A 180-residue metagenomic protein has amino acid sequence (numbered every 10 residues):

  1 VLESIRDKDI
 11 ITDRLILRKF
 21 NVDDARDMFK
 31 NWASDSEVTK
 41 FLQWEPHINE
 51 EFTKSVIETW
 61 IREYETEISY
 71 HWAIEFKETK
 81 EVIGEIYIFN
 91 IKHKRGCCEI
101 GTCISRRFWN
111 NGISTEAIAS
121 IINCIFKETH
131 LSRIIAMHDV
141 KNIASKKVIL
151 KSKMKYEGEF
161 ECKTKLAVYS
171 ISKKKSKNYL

Functional and structural regions predicted by a protein language model:
V1-D27, N31-T39, H71-L180: Acyl-donor (CoA/ACP) binding surface of acyl/acetyltransferases
W32-A33, L42, Y64-E65: Hydrophobic residues in alpha-helical segments
T39-T59: Conserved GNAT-fold acetyl-CoA-binding loop/helix
E45-N49, Y70, K141: Short, conserved alpha-helical segments within structured domains
E51, E58-I61, K127, R133: Juxtamembrane helix-loop transition sites at the ends of transmembrane segments in multi-pass membrane proteins
T59-A73: A short helix-loop-beta-strand connector motif used in the catalytic cores of GNAT acetyltransferases and, in some
